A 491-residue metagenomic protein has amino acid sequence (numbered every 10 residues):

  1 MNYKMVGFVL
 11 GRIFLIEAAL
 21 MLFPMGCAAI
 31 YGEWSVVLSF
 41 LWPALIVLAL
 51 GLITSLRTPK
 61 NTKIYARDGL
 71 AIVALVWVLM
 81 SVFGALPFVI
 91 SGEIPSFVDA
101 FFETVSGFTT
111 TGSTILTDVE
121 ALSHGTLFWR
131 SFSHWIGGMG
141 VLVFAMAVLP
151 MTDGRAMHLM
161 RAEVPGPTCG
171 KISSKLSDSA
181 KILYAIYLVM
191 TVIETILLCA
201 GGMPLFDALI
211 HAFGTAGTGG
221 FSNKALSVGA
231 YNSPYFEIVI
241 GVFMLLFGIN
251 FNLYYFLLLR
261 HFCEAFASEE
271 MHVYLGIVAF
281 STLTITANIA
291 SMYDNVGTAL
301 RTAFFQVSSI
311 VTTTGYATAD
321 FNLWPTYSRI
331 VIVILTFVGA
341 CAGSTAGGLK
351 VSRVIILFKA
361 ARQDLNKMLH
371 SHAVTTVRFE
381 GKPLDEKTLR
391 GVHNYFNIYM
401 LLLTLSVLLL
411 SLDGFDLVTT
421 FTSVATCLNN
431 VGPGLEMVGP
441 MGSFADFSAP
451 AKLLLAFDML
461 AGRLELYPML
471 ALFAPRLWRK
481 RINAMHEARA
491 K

Functional and structural regions predicted by a protein language model:
M1-K491: Membrane-proximal intracellular helices of multi-pass ion channels
